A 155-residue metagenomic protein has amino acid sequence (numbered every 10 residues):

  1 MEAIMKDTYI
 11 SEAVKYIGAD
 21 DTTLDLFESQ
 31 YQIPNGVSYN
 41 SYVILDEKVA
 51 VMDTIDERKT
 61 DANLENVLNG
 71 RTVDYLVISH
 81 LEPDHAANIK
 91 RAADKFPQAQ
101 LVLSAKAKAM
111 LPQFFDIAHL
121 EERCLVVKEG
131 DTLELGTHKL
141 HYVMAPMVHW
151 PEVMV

Functional and structural regions predicted by a protein language model:
I4-E12, L103-M154: Metallo-beta-lactamase
D7-N66, V155: Conserved beta-strand hairpin/beta-sheet module of binuclear metal-dependent hydrolase folds, prominently
D21, E82, A107: Flexible, active-site-proximal loop/turn residues at the rims of small-molecule/cofactor binding pockets and catalytic
L26-F27, D61, N88-I89, P112-Q113 (+1 more regions): Short glycine-/acidic-enriched loop or helix-start segments at secondary-structure transitions that form or flank
E47-K48, V73, P97-Q98, L120-E122 (+1 more regions): Short coil/turn connectors at secondary-structure junctions
A50-D53, D74-I78, Y142: Short catalytic-loop micro-motif centered on adjacent basic/acidic residues
E57-V102: Active-site metal-binding motif and surrounding structural segment of the metallo-beta-lactamase
